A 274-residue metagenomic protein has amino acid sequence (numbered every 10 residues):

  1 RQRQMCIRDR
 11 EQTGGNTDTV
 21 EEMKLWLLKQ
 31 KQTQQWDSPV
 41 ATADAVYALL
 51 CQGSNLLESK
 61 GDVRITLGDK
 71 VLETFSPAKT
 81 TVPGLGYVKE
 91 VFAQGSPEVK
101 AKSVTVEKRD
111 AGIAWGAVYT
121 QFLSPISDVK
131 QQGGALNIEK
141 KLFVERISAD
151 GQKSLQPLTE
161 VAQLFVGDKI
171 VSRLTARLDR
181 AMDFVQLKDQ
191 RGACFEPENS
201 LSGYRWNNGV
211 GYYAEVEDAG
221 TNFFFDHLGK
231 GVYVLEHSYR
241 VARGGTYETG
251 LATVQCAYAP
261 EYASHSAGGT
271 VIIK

Functional and structural regions predicted by a protein language model:
R1-Q4, R8-I273: Long, domain-scale non-catalytic interaction/scaffolding regions in large secretory-pathway and trafficking proteins
